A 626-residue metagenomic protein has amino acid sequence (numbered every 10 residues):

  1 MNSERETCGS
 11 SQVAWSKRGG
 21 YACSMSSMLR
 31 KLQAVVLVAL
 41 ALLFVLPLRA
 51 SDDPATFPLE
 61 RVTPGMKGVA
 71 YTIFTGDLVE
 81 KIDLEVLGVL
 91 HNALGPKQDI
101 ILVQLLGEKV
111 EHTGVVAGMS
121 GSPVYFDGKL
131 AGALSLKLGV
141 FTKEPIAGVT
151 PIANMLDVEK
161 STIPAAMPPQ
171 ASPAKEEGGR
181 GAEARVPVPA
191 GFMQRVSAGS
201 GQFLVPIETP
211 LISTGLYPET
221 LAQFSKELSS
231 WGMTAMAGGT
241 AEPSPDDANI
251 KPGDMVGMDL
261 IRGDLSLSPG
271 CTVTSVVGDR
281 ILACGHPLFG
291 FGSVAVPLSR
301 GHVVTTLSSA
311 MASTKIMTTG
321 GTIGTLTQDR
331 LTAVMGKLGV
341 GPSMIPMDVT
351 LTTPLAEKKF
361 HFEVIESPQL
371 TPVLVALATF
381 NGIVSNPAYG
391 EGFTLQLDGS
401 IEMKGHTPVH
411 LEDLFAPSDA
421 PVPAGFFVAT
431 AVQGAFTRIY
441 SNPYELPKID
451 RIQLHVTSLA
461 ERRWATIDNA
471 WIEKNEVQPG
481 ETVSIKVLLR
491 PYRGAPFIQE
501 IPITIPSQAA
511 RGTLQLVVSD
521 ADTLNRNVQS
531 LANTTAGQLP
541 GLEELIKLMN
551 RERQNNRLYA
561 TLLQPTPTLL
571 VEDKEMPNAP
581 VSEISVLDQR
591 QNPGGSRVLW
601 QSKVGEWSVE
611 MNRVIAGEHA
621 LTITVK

Functional and structural regions predicted by a protein language model:
E6, S16-V36: Bacterial N-terminal signal peptides that target proteins for export
S10: Short polybasic linear motifs
A34-V45: Bacterial N-terminal signal peptides
L48-K626: Terminal presequence/propeptide segments associated with secretion/organelle targeting and zymogen/polyprotein
